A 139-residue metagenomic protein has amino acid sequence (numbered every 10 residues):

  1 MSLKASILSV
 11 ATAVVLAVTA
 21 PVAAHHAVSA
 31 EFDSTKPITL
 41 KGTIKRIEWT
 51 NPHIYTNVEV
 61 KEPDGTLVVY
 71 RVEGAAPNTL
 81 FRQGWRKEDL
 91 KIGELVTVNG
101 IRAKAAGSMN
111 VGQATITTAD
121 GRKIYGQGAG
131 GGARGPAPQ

Functional and structural regions predicted by a protein language model:
M1-A11: Bacterial N-terminal signal peptides that target proteins for export
S9-T19: Bacterial N-terminal signal peptides
A23-I38: Short boundary/loop segments of OB/S1/cold-shock single-stranded nucleic-acid-binding domains
G42-I44, L95: Conserved hydrophobic positions within beta-strands
T50-V60: Short aromatic-glycine-enriched beta-strand elements
R82-V98: Short nucleic-acid-contacting surface segments enriched for D/E, G, S/T with interspersed K/R
A103-G128: OB-fold/S1-family single-stranded nucleic acid-binding modules
A129-Q139: Disordered, low-complexity segments in secreted/periplasmic proteins that are enriched in proline
